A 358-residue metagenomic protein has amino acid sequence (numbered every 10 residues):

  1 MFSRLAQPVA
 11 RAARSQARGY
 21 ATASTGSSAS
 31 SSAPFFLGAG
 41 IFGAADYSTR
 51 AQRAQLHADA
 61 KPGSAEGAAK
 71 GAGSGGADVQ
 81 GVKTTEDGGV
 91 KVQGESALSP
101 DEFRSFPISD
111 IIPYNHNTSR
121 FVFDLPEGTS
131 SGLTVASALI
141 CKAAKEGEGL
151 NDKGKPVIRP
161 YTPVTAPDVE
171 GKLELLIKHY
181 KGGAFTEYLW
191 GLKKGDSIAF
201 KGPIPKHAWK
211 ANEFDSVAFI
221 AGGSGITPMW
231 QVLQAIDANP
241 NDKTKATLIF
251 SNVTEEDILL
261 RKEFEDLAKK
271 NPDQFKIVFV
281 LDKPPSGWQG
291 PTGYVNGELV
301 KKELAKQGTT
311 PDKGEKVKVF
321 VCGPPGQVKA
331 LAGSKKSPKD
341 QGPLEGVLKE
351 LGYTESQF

Functional and structural regions predicted by a protein language model:
M1-I41, Y47, A51-D59: N-terminal mitochondrial targeting presequence
S32-A45, A58-P62, I249-F358: Reductase modules of NAD(P)H-dependent flavoproteins
R50-S96: Membrane-proximal, acidic/low-complexity disordered segments on the non-cytosolic side of organellar membranes
G88-D196, N252-T254, D282-K283: Ferredoxin-reductase
G202-E213: A short, basic/flexible loop-to-alpha-helix module at the beginning of a structural domain
S216-A218, K318: Structural motif
S224-M229, Q327: Hydrophobic/small residue at the entry helix of a nucleotide-binding pocket
P228-P240: Histidine-anchored nucleotide/phosphate-binding helix
